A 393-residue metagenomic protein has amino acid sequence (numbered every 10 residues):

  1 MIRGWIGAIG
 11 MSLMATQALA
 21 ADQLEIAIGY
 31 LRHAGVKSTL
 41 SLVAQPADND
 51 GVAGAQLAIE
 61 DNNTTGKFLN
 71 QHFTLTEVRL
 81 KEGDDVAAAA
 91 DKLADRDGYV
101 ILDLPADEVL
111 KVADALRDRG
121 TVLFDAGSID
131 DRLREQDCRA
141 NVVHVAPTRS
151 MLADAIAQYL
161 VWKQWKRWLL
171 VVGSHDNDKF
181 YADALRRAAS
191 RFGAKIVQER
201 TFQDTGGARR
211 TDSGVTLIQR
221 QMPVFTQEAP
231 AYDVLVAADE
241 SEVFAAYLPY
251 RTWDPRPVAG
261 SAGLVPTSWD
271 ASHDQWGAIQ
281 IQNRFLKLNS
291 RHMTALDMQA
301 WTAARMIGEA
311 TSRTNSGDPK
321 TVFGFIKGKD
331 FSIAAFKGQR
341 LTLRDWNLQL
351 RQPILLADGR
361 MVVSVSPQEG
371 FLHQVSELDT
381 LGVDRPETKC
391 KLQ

Functional and structural regions predicted by a protein language model:
I2-W5, G10, L19-Q393: Extracytosolic ligand-binding ectodomains
